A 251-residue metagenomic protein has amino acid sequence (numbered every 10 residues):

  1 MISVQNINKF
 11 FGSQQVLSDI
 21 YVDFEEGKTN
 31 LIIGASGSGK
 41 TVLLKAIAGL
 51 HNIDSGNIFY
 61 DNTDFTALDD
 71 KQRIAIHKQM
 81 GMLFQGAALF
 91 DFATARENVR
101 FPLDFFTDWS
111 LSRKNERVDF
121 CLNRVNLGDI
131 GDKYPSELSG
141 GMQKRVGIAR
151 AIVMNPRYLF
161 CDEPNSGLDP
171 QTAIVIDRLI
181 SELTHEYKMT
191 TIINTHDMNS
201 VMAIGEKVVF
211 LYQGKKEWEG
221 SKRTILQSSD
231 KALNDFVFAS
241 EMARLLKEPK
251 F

Functional and structural regions predicted by a protein language model:
A48: Helix-to-loop junction immediately C-terminal to a conserved catalytic motif
G56-D64: Conserved ABC transporter NBD signature motif
L111-D129: Conserved ABC ATPase "signature" region
Y134-L138, M142: Conserved ABC ATPase signature
V153-R157: A short, proline-enriched helix->beta-strand linker immediately N-terminal to the Walker B motif in ABC-type P-loop
L159-D162: Catalytic Walker B motif of ABC-type/P-loop ATPase nucleotide-binding domains
P170-T172: Helix N-cap at the start of a conserved alpha-helix in ABC-type nucleotide-binding domains
